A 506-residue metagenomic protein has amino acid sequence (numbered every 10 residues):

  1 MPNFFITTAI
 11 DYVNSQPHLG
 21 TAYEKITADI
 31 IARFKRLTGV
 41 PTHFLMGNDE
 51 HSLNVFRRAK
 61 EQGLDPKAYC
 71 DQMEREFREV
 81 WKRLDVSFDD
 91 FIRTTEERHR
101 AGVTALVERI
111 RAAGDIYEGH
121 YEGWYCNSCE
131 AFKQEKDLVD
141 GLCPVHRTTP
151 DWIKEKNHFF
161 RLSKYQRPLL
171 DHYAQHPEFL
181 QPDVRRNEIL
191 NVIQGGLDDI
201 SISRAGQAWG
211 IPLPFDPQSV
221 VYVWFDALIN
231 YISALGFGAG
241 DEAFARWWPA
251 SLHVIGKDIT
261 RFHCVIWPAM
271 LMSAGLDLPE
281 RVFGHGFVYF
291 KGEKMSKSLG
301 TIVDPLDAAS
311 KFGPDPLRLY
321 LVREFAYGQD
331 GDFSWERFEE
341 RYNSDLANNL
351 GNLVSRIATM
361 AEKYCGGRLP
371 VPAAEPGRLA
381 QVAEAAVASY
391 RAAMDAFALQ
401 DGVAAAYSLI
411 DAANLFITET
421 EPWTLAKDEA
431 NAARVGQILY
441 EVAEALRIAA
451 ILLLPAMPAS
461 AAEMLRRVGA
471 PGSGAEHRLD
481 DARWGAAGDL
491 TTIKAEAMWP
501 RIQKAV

Functional and structural regions predicted by a protein language model:
M1-M46, R98-G102, H146-T149, I153-K363 (+1 more regions): Structured secondary-structure scaffolds
M1-N3, H43, G47, G119-W124 (+4 more regions): Basic, alpha-helical terminal appendages of large translation-related enzymes
M1-Y117: N-terminal Rossmann-like or analogous alpha/beta NTP/dinucleotide-binding catalytic cores that position adenine
I30, A68, Q72-E79, N349-R356 (+3 more regions): A non-catalytic, amphipathic alpha-helix used as a structural packing/dimerization or gating element in enzyme scaffolds
L84-R93, R111-W124, K136-D137, D151-I153 (+3 more regions): Short secondary-structure capping/junction motifs at helix and strand boundaries
A113-Q166, L170: Cys/His-rich short segments
T260, L321, G328, R337 (+2 more regions): Active-site-proximal binding-pocket segments
Y342, L346-N349, L353, E375 (+4 more regions): Amphipathic alpha-helix face/heptad-repeat signature
